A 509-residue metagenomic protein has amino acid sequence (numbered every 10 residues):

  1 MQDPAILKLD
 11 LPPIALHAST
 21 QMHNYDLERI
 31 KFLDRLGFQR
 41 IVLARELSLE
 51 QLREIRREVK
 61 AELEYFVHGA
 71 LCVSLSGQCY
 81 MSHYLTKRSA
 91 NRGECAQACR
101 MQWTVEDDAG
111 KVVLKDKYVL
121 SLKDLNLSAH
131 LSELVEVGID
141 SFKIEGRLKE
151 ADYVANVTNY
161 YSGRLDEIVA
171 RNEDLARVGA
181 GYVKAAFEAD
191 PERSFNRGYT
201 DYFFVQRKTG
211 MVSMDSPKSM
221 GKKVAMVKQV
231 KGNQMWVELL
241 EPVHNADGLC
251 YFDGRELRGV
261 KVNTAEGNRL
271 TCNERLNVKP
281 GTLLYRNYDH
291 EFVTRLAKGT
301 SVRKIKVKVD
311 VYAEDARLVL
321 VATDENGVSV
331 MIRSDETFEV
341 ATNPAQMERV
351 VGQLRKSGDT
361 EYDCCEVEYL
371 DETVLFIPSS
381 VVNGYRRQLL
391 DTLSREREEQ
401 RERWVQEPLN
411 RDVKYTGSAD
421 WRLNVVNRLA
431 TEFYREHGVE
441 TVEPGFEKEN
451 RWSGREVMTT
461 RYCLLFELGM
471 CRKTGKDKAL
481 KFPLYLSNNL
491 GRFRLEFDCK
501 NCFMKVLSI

Functional and structural regions predicted by a protein language model:
M1-Q2, P13-H17, K31-I509: Surface-exposed amphipathic alpha-helical tracts and adjacent flexible/coil segments at the periphery of soluble enzymes
L7, L11-A18, M22-L27: Gly/Gly-Pro- and Ser/Thr-rich, intrinsically disordered tail segments characteristic of DNA damage-repair and tolerance
